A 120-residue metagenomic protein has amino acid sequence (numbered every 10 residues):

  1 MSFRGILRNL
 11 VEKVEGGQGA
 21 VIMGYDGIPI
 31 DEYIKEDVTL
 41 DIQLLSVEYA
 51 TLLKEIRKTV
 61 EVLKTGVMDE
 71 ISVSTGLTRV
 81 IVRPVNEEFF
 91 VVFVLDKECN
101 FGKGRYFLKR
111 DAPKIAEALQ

Functional and structural regions predicted by a protein language model:
M1-G19, M23-Q120: Non-catalytic interaction/Regulatory regions outside core domains
